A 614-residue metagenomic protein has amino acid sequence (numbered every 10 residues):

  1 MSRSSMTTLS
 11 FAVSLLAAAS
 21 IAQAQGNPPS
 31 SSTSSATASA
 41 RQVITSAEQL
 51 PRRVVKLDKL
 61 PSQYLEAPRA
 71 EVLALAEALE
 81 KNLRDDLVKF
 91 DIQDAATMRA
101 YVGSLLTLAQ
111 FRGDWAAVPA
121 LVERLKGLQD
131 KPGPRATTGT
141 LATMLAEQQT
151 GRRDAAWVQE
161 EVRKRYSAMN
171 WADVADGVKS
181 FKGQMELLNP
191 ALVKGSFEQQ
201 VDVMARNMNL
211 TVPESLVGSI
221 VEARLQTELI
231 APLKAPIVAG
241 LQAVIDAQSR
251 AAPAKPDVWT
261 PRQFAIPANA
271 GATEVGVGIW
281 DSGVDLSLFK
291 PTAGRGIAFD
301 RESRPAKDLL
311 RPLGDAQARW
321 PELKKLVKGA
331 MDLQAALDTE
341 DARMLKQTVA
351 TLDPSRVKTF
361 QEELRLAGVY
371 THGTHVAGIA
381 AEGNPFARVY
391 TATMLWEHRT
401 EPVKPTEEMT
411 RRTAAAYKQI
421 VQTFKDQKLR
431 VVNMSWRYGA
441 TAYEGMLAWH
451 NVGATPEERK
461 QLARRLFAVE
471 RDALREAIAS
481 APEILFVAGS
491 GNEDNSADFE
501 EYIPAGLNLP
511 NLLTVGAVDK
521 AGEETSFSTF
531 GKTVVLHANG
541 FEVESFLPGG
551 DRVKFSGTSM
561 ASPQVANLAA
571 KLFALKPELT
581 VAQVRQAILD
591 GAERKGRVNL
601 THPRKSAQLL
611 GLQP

Functional and structural regions predicted by a protein language model:
P61-E71, Q110, W157, E161 (+5 more regions): Subtilisin-like peptidase catalytic core
R69-D85: Helix-turn-helix repeat elements of alpha-solenoid scaffolds
F90, E397-I503, D551-S556, M560-S562: Substrate-binding/access-modulating region of protease and related hydrolase catalytic domains
A96-A116, E123-T273: Autoinhibitory propeptides
E147-Q159, I245-I279, V284-A293, T359-V369 (+1 more regions): N-terminal domain-start motif of subtilase-like serine proteases
A175-A205, M394, G540-R604: Hydrolase catalytic cores
R262-R412, Q427, L509-N511, A521-E523 (+2 more regions): Subtilisin-like serine protease catalytic core
E483, G489, A497-A574, E578: Extracellular S/T/G-rich loop segment that most often corresponds to the catalytic His/Ser-adjacent loop
